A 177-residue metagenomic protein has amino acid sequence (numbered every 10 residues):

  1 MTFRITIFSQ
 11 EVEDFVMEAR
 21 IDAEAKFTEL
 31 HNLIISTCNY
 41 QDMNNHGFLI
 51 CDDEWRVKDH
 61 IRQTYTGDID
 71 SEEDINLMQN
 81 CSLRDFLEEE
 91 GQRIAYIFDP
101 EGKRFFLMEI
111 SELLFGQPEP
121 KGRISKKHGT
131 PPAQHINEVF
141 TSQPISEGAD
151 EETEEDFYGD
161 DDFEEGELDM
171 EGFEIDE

Functional and structural regions predicted by a protein language model:
M1-E177: Short linear regulatory motifs enriched in tryptophan with gly/pro/ser
